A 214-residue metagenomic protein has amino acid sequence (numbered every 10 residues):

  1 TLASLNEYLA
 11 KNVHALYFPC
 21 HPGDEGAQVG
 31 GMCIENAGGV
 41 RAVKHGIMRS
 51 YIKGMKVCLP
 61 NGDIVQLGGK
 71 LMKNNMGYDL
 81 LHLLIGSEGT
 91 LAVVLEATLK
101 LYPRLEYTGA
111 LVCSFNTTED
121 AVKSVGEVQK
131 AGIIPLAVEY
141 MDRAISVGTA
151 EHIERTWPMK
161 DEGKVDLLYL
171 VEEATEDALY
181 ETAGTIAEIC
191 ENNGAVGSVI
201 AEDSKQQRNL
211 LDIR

Functional and structural regions predicted by a protein language model:
L2-E139: FAD-binding subdomain of flavoenzyme oxidoreductases
Y102-P103, V112-T117, V122-R214: C-terminal substrate-recognition/cap domain of FAD-linked oxidoreductases
